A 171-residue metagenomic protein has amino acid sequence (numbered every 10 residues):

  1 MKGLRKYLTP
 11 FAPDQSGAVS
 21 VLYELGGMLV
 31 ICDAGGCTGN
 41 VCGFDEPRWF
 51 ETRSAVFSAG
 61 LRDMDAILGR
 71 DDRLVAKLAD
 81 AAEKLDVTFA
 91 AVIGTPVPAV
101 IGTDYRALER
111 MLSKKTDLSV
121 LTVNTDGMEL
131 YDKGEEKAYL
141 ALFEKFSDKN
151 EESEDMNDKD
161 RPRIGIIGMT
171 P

Functional and structural regions predicted by a protein language model:
M1-P171: An N-terminal assembly and electron-transfer interface module characteristic of large anaerobic redox and radical
